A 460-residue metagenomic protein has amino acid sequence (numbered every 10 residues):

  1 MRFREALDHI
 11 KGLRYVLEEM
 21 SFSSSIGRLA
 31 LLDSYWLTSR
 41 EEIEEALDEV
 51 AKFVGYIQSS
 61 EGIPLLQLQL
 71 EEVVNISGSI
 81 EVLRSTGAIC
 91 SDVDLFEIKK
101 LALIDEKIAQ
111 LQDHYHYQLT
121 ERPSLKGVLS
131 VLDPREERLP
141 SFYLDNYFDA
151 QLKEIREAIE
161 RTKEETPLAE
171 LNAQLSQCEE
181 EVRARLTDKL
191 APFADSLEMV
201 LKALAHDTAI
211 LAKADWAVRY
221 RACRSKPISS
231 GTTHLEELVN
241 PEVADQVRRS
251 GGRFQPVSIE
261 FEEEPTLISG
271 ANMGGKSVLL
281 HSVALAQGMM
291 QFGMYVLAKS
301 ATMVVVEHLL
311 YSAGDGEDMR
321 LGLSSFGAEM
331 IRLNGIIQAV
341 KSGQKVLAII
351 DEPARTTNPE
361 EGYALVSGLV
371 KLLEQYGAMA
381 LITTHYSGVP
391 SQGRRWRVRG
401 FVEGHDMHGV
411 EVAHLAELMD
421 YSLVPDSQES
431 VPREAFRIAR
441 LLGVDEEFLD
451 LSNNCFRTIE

Functional and structural regions predicted by a protein language model:
M1-F148: Conserved amphipathic alpha-helical "coupling/scaffold" segments that transmit conformational changes between domains
E49, N75, S79, R185-L186 (+2 more regions): A general alpha-helix detector
G55, G78-S85, K107-Y117, E157-E160 (+5 more regions): Charged/polar positions within long, soluble alpha-helices
Q58-S59, L186-A191, T266-G270: Glycine- and acidic
R84, A212-A222, F292-K299: Active-site phosphate-binding and catalytic loops of NTP-dependent enzymes
S124-K202, H206-T208: Extended, charged alpha-helical coiled-coil/arm scaffolds that mediate oligomerization and mechanical coupling in large
K202-A244: Charged, amphipathic alpha-helical linker segments immediately N-terminal to NTP-binding catalytic cores
S230-E460: ATPase nucleotide-binding head domains, primarily ABC-like/P-loop NTPase cores
